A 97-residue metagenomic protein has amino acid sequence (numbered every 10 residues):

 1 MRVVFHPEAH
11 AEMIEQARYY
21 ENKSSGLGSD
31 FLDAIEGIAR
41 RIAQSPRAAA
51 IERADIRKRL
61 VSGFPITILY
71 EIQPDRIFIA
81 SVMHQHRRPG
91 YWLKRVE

Functional and structural regions predicted by a protein language model:
R2-I56, Q73-R76, K94-E97: Basic, Lys/Arg-enriched alpha-helical interface segments
D30, P65-T67: Active-site phosphate/pyrophosphate-handling residues
R53, G63-F64: Structural motif corresponding to alpha-helix initiation and N-cap regions
R57-V61: Short acidic-hydrophobic surface loop/beta-edge motif
T67, E71-E97: Enriched for short, Lys/Arg-rich terminal
